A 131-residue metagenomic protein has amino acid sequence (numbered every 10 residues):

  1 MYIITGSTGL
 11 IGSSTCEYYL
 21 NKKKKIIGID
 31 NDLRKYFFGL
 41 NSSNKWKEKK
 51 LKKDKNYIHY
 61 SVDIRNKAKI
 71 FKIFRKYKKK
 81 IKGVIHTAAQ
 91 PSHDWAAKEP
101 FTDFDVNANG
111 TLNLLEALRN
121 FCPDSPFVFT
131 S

Functional and structural regions predicted by a protein language model:
M1-S131: N-terminal Rossmann-like NAD(P)+-binding domain of SDR-like oxidoreductases, especially those catalyzing
